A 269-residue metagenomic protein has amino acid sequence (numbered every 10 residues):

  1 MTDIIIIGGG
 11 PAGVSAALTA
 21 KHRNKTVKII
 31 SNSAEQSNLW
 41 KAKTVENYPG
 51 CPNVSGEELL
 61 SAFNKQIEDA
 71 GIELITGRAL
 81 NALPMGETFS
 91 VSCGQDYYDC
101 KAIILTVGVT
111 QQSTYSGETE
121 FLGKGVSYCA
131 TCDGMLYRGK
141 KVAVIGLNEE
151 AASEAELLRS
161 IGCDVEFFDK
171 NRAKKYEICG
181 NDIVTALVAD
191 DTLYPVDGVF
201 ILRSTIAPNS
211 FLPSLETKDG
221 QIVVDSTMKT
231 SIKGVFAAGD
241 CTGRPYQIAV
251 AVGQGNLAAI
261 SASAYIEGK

Functional and structural regions predicted by a protein language model:
M1-I5, L74-K140, A189, F200 (+2 more regions): FAD-binding core/adjacent interface of flavoenzyme oxidoreductases
T2-E58, K140-R172: Beta1-alpha1 glycine-rich phosphate/pyrophosphate-binding loop at the start of Rossmann-like nucleotide-binding domains
G13, T110-Q111, E150-A151, I206-A207 (+1 more regions): Glycine-rich nucleotide phosphate-binding loop and flanking beta-alpha elements of Rossmann-like dinucleotide-binding
A16, L39, P84, T114-S116 (+4 more regions): Short glycine-/acidic-enriched loop or helix-start segments at secondary-structure transitions that form or flank
A20-K21, A42-V45, G117-F121, L157-S160 (+3 more regions): Short, glycine/charged-enriched secondary-structure capping and boundary segments
N38, S61, I67-M85, S90-S92 (+3 more regions): A Rossmann-like FAD-binding core segment of flavoenzymes
E120-L136, L202-P245, A249-V250, L257-I260 (+1 more regions): FAD-site-proximal beta/loop scaffold in flavoenzymes
